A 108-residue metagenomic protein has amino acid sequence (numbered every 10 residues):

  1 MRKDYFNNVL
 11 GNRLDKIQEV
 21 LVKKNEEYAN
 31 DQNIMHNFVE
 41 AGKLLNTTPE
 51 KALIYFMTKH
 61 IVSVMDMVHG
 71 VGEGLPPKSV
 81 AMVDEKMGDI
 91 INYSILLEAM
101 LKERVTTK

Functional and structural regions predicted by a protein language model:
M1-K108: Intrinsically disordered, low-complexity regulatory regions that flank transcription factor DNA-binding cores
